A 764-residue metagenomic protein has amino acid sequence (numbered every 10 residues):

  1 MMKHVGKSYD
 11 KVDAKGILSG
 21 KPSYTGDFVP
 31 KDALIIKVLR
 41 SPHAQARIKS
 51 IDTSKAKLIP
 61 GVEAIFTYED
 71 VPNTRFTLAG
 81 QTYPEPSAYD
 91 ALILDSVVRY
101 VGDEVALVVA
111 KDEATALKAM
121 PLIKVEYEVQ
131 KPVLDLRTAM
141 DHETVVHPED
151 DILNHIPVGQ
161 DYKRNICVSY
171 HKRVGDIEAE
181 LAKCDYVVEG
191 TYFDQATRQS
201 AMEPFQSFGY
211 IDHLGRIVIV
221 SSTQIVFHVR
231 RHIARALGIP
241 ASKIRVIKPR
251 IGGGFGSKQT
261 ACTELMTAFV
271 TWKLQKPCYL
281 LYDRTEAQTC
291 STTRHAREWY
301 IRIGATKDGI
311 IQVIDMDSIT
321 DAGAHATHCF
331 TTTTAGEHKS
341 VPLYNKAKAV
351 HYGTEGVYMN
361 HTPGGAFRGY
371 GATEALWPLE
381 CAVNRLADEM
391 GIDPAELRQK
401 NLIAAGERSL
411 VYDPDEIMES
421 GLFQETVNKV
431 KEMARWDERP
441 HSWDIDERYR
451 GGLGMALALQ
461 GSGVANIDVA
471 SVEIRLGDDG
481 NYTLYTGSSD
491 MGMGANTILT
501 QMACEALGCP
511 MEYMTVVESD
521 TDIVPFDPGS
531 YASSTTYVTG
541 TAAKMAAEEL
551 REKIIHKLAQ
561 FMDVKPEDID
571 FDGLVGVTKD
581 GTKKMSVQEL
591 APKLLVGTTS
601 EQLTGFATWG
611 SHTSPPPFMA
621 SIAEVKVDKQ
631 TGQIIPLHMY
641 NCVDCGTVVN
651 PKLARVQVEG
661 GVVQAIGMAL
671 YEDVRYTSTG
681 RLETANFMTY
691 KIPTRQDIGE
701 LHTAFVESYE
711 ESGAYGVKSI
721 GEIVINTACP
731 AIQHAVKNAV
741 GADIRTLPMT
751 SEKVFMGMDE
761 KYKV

Functional and structural regions predicted by a protein language model:
M1-G159, V187, K273: Flexible, low-hydrophobicity surface segments
K7, D13-S19, Y83, A88 (+5 more regions): Glycine-rich loop/linker segments at domain edges
Y68-E69, G238-K243, K273-C278, K307 (+3 more regions): C-terminal catalytic domains of large/alpha subunits in multi-subunit enzymes
R75-G80, A119-L122, S200, R230-H232 (+12 more regions): Short acidic, glycine/serine/threonine-rich loops at helix termini
V97, P240-K243, I247-K248, W272-D283 (+1 more regions): Conserved catalytic cysteine-centered active-site region of acyl-thioester-dependent Claisen-condensing enzymes
V146-L237, L402-N481, S611, E683-D697 (+1 more regions): Helix-loop-helix junctions that connect adjacent transmembrane helices in secondary transporters/permeases, recognized
R231, G252-Q275, Y279-L280, A495-A503: Thiamine diphosphate
S462-V524, V538-T539: Catalytic phosphate/nucleotide-handling subdomain of diverse soluble enzymes
